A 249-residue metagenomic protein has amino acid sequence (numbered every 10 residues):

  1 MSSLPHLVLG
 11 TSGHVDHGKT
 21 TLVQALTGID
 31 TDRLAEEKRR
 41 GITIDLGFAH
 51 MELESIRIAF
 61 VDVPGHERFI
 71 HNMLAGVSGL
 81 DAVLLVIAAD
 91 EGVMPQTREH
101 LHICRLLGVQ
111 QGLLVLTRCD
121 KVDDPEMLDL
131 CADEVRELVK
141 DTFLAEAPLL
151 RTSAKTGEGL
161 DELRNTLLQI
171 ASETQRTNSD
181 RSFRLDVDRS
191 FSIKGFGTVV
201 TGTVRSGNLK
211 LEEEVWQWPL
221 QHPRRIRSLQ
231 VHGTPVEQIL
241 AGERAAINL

Functional and structural regions predicted by a protein language model:
M1-F60, E67: Conserved G1/Walker A P-loop phosphate-binding module
M1-S3, S12-H14, E36, R40-I42 (+9 more regions): Replace "in large, NTP-powered and nucleic-acid-processing enzymes" with "in large, NTP-powered factors and other
S3, L7, G65, Q96 (+6 more regions): Catalytic cores of large soluble enzymes that bind and process phosphate-bearing ligands
D16, L22, G41, D62 (+9 more regions): Residue-level signature of catalytic and energy-coupling elements of molecular machines, predominantly ATP/GTP-dependent
L22-A25, N72, Q96-I103, L130-L138 (+1 more regions): Alpha-helical scaffold elements adjacent to nucleotide-binding pockets in ATP/GTP-utilizing enzyme cores
T27, T31, A35, L74-S78 (+10 more regions): Signal for well-folded cores of large energy- and translation-related assemblies
I56-I58, V63-R68, V77-R105, V109-D129: Conserved Switch II/interswitch segment of TRAFAC-class P-loop GTPases
E137-L249: Conserved catalytic-core segments of large NTP-driven translation/proteostasis enzymes
